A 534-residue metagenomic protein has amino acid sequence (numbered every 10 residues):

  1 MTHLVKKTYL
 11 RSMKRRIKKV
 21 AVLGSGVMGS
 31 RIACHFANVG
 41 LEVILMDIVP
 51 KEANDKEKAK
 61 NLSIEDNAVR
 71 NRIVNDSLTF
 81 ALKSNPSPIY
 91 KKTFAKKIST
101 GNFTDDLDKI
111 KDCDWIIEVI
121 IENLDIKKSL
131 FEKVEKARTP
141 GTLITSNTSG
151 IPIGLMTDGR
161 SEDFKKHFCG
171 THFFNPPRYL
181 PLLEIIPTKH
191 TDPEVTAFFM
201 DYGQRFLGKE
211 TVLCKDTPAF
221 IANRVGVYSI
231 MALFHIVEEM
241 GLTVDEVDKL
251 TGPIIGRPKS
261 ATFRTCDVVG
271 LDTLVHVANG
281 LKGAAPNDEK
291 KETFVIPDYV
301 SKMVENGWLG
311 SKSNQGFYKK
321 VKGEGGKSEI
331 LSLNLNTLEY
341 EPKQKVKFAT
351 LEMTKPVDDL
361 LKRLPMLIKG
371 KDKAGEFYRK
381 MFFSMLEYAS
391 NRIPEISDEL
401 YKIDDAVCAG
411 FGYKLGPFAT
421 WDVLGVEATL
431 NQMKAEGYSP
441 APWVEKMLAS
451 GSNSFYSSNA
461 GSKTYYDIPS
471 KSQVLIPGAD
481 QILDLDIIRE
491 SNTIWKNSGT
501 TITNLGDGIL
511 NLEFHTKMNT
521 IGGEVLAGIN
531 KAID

Functional and structural regions predicted by a protein language model:
H3-L4, L10-D534: N-terminal glycine-rich phosphate-binding loop for ADP-containing cofactors
